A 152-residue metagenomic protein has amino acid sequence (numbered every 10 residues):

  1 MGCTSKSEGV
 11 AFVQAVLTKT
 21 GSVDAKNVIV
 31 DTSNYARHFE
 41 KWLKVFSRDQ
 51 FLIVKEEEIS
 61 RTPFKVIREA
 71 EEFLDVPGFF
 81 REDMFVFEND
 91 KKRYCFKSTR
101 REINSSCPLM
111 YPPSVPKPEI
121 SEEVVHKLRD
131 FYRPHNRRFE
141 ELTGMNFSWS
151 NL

Functional and structural regions predicted by a protein language model:
M1-L152: Anion-recognition interface
